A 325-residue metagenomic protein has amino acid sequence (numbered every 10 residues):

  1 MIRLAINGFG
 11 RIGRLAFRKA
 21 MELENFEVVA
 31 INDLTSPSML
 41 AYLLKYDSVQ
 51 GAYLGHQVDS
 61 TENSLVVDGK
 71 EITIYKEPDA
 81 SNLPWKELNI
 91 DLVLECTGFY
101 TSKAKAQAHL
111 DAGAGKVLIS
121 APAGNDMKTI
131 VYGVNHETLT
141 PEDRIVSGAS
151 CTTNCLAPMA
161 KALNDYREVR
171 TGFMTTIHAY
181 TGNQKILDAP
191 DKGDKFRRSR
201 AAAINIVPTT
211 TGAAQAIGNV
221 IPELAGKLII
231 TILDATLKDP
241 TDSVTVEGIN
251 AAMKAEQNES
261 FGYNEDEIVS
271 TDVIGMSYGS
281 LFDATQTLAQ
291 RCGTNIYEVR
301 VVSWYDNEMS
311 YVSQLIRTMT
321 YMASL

Functional and structural regions predicted by a protein language model:
M1-S199, L288-T294, L315-R317: N-terminal Rossmann-like NAD(P) cofactor-binding subdomain of oxidoreductases, focused on the glycine-rich
F17-R18, Q107, A157-N164, T175 (+7 more regions): Predominant activation on well-ordered alpha-helical scaffold segments within soluble catalytic domains
T175, T231-T236: Short, conserved beta-strand edge motifs with alternating hydrophobic and charged residues
T181-I186, Q215, S243-V244: Short acidic/glycine-rich loop or secondary-structure boundary segments that cap or lie
R198-A203, I217: Ligand/cofactor pocket segment of small-molecule handling proteins
N205-G212: Active-site pocket-shaping loop/turn-to-helix segments
P222-T231: A structural supersecondary motif
D234-L325: C-terminal active-site/capping subdomain that shapes the small-molecule cofactor and substrate pocket of enzyme
